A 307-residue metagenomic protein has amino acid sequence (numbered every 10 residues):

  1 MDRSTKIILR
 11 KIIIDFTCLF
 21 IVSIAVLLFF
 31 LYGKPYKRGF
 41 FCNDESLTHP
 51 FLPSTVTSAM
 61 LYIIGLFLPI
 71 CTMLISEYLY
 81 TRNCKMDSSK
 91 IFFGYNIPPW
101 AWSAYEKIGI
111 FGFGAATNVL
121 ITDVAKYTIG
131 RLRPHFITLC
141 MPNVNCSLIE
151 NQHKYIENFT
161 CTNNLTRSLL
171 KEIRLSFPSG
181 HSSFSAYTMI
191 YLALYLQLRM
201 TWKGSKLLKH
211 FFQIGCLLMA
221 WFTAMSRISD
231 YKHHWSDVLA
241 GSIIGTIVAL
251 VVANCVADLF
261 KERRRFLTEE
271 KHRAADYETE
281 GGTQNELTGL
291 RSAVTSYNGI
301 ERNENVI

Functional and structural regions predicted by a protein language model:
M1-G114, L120, V124-I137, Y155-N164 (+2 more regions): N-terminal transmembrane-helix/juxtamembrane module of multi-pass inner/ER membrane proteins
W102, E106, I110, N143-V306: Membrane-embedded catalytic cores of phosphoryl/pyrophosphoryl-handling enzymes
A115-V119, A220-T223: Alpha-helical transmembrane segments of multi-pass membrane proteins
I137-N143: Chymotrypsin/trypsin-fold serine protease catalytic domain
